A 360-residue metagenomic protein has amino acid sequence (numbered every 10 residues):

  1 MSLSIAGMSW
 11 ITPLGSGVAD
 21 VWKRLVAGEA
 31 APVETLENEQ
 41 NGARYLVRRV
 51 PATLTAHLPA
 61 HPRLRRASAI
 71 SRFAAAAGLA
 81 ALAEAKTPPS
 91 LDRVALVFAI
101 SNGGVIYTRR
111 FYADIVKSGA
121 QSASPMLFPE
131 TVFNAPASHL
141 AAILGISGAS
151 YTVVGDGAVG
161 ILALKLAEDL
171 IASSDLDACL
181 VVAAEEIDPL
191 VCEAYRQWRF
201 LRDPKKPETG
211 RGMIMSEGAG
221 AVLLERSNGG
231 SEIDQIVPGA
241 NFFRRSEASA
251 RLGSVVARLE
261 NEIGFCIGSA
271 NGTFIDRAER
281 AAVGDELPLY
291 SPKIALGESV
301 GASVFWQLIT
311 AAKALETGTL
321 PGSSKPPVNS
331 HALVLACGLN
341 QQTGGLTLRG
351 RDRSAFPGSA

Functional and structural regions predicted by a protein language model:
M1-A149, I161, D169-A172, A184 (+2 more regions): Conserved "HGTGT" condensation-loop signature of ketosynthase/thiolase-family condensing enzymes that catalyze
G157-V159: Catalytic nucleophile serine of serine hydrolases, specifically the conserved "nucleophile elbow" pentapeptide
L166: Internal active-site segments that recognize and position negatively charged phosphoryl groups and nucleotide moieties
D175-D177: Alpha-to-beta junction loops
